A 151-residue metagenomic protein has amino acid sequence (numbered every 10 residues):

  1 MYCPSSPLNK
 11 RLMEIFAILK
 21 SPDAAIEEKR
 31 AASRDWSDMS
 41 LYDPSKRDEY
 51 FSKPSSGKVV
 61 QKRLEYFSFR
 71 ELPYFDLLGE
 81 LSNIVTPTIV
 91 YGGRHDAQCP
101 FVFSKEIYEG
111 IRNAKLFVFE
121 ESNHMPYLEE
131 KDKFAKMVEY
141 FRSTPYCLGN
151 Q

Functional and structural regions predicted by a protein language model:
M1-C3: Conserved hydrolase catalytic core segment
N9-G79, T86: Alpha/beta-hydrolase
N83, G110, L128: Conserved catalytic core of Hanks-type protein kinase domains
I84, V90-G92, D96: Short beta-strand/loop motif that positions the catalytic acidic residue of the alpha/beta-hydrolase fold
V85-T86, N113: Active-site acidic short loop of glycosyltransferases
A97-F103: Conserved alpha/beta-hydrolase "acid-adjacent" motif
K105-K115: Active-site-adjacent alpha-helix of alpha/beta-hydrolase-fold enzymes
A114-Q151: Catalytic active-site module of serine/aspartate enzymes centered on a nucleophile-bearing elbow/loop
